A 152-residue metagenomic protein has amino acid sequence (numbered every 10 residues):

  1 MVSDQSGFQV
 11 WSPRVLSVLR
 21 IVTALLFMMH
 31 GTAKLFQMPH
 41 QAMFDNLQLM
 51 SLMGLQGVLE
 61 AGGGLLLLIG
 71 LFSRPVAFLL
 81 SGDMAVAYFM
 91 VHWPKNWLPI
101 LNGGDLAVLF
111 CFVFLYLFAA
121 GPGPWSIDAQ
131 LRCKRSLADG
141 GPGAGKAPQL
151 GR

Functional and structural regions predicted by a protein language model:
M1-F36, M53-V58, G62, I69-R152: Extended, low-polarity transmembrane helix blocks
F36-M53: Membrane-interface interhelical connector segments
